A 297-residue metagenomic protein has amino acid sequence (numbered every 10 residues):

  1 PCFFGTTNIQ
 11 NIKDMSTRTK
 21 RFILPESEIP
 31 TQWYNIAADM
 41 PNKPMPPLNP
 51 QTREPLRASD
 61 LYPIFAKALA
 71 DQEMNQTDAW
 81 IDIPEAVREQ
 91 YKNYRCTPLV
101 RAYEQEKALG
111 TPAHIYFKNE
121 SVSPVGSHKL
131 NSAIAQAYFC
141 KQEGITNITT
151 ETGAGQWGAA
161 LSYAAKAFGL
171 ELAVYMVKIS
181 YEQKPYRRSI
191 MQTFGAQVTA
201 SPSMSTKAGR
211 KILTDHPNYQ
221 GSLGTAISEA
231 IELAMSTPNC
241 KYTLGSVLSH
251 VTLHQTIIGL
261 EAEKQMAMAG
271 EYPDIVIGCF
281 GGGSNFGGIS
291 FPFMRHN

Functional and structural regions predicted by a protein language model:
N11-N297: PLP-dependent amino-acid enzyme catalytic core
